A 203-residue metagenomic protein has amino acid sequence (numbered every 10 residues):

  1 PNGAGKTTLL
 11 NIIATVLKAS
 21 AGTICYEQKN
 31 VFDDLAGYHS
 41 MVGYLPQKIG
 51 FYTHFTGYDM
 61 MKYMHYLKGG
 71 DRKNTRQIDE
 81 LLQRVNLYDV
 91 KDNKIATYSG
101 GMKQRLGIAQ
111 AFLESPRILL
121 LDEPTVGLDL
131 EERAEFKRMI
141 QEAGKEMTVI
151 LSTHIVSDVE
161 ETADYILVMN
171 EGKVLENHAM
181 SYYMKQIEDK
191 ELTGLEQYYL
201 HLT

Functional and structural regions predicted by a protein language model:
A14: Helix-to-loop junction immediately C-terminal to a conserved catalytic motif
G22-D33, G37-Y38: Conserved ABC transporter NBD signature motif
K62, Y66, R72-V90: Conserved ABC ATPase "signature" region
K94-Y98: Conserved ABC ATPase signature
L119-E123: Catalytic Walker B motif of ABC-type/P-loop ATPase nucleotide-binding domains
R133-K145: Helical segment within the ABC ATPase nucleotide-binding domain
